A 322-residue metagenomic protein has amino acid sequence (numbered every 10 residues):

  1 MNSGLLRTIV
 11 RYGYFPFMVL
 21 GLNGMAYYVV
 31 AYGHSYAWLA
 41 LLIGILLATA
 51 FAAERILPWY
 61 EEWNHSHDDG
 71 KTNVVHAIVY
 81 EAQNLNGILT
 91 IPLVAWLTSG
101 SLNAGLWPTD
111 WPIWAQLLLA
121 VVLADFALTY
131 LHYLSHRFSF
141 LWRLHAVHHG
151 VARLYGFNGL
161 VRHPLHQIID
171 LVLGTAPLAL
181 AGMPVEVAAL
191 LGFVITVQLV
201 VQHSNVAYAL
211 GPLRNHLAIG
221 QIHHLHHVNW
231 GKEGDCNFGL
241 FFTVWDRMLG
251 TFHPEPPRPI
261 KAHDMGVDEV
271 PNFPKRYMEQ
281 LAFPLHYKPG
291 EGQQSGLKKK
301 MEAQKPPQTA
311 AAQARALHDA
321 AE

Functional and structural regions predicted by a protein language model:
M1-F17: N-terminal membrane topogenic signal
Y12, P16, A52, P164-V172: Hydrophobic alpha-helical transmembrane bundles that constitute the permease/transmembrane domains of multi-pass
Y14-Y28, G44-F51, I91-L93: Hydrophobic core of alpha-helical transmembrane segments in multi-pass integral membrane proteins
G24-W38: Short, hydrophobic transmembrane alpha-helix segments
H34-T49, D68-N73: Loop-to-helix transition at the N-terminal end of transmembrane alpha-helices
A52-N73: Transmembrane alpha-helical segments that serve as helix-helix packing and pore/cofactor-lining elements in multipass
T72-H263: Membrane-embedded catalytic scaffold of the fatty acid hydroxylase/desaturase
R247, R258-E322: Cytosolic-facing loops and C-terminal tails of multi-pass membrane proteins
